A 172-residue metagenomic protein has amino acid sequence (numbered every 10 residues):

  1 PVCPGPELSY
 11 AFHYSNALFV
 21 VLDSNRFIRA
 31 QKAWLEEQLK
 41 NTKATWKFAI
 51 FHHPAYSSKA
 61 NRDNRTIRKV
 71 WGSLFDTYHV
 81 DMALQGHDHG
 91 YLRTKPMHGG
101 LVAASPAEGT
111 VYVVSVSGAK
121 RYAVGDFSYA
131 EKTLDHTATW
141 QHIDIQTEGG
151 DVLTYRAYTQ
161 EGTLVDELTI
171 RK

Functional and structural regions predicted by a protein language model:
P1-W46, R62, V70, D76-H79 (+1 more regions): Extended active-site neighborhood of metal-dependent phosphoesterases/phosphodiesterases
V21-D23, F48-H52, L84-G86, V113-V116 (+1 more regions): Short beta-strand segments
R26, P54-A55: Short, glycine/serine-rich, charged loops/turns that create anion-binding and catalytic segments at active sites
A55-I67: Active-site His/acidic residue clusters
T77, Q85, R93, E167-T169: Residue-level detector of high-confidence beta-strand sites
A123-G125, Y129-K172: A short C-terminal boundary segment appended to hydrolase-like catalytic domains
